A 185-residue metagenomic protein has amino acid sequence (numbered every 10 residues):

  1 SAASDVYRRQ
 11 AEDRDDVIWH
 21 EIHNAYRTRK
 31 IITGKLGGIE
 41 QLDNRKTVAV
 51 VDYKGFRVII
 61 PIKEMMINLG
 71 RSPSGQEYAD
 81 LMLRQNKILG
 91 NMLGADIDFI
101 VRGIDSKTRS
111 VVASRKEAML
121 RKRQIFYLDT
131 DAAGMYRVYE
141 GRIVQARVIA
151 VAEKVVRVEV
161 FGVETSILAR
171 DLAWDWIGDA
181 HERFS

Functional and structural regions predicted by a protein language model:
A2-Y7: Short, small-residue-biased leader/transition segments that mark boundaries at the very start of proteins
R8-K35, Y78-N91, E117-E140, G178-R183: Short boundary/loop segments of OB/S1/cold-shock single-stranded nucleic-acid-binding domains
Y26-T47, G94-D105, R137-E153, S185: Structural detector for short beta-strands of small beta-barrel domains
G37-I39, V51-K54, I62-K63: Acidic/polar N-terminal loop/beta-strand segments that form early-domain functional surfaces
D43-V51, R109-V111, K154-V158: Short aromatic-glycine-enriched beta-strand elements
T47, V58-I104, S110-E117, H181-F184: Acidic-enriched and Gly/Ser
F56-M65, K122-R123, E164-W176: A short macromolecule-binding patch
A132-W176, H181-S185: Surface-exposed interaction/gating patches
